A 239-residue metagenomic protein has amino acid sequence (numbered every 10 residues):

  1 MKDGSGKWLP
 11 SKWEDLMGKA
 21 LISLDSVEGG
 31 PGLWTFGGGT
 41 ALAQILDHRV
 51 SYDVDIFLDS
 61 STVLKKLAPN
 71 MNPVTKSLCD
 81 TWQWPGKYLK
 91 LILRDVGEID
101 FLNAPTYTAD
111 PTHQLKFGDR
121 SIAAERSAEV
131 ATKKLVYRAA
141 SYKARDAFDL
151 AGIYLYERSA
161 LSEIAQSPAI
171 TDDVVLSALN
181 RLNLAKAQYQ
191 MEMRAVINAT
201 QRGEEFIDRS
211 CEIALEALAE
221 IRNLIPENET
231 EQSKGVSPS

Functional and structural regions predicted by a protein language model:
M1-S239: Compositionally biased terminal segments of proteins
